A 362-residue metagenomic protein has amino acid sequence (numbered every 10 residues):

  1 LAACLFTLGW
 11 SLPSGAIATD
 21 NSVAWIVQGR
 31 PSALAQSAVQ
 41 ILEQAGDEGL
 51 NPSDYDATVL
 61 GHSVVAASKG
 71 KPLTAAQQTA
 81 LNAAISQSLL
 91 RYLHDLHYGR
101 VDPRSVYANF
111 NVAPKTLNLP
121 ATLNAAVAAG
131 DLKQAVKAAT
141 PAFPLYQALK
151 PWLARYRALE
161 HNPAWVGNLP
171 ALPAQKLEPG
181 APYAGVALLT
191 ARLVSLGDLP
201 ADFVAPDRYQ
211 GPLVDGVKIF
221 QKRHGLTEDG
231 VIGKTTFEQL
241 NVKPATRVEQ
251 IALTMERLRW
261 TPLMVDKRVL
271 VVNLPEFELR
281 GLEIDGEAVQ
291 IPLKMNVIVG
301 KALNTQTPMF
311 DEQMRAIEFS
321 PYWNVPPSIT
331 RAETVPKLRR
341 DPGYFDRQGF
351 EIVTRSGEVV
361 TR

Functional and structural regions predicted by a protein language model:
L1-F6: Sec-dependent N-terminal signal peptides
S11-P13: N-terminal signal peptide c-region/cleavage motif recognized by signal peptidases
G15-T116, P120-A125: Cationic-aromatic interfacial patches
Q87, F110, L117, A121-R362: Well-ordered beta-sheet/strand-loop patches within structured domains
